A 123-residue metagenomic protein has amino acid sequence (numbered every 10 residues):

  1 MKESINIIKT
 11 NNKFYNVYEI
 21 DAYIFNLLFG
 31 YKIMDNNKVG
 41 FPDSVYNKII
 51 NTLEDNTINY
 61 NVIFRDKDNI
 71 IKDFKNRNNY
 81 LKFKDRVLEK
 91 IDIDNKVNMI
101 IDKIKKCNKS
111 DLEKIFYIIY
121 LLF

Functional and structural regions predicted by a protein language model:
M1-F123: Basic, polar low-complexity surface loops/patches
